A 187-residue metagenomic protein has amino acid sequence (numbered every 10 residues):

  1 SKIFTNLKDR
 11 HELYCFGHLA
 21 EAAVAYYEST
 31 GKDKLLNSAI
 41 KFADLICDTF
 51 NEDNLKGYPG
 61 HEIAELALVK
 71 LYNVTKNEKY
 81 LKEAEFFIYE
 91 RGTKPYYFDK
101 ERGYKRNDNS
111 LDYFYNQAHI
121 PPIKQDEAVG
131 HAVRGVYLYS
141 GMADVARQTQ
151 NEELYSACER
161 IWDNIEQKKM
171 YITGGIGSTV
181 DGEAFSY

Functional and structural regions predicted by a protein language model:
S1-Y187: Glycan-recognition and catalytic cores of secretory/periplasmic carbohydrate-active enzymes
